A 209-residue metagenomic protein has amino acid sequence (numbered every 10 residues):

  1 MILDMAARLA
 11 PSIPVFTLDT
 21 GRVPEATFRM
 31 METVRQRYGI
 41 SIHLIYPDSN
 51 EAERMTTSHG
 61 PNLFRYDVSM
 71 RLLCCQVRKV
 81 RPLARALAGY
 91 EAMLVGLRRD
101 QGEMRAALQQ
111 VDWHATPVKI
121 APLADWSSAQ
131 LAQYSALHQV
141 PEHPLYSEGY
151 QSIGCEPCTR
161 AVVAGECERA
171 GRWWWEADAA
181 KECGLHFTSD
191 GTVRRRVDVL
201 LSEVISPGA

Functional and structural regions predicted by a protein language model:
M1-A209: Nucleotide-activated chemistry modules centered on ATP-dependent adenylation/adenylyltransferase
